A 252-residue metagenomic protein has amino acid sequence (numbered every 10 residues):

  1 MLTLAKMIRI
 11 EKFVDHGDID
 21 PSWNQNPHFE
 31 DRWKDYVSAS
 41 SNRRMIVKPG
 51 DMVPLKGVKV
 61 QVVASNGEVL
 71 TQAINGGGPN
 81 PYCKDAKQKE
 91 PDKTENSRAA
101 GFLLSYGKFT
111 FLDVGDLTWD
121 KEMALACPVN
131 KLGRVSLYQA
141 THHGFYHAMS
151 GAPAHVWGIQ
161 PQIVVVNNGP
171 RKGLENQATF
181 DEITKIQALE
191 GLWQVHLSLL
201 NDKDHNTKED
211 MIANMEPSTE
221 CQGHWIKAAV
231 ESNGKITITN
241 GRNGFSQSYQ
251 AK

Functional and structural regions predicted by a protein language model:
M1-K252: Non-globular, low-confidence helical/coil segments that flank catalytic cores
